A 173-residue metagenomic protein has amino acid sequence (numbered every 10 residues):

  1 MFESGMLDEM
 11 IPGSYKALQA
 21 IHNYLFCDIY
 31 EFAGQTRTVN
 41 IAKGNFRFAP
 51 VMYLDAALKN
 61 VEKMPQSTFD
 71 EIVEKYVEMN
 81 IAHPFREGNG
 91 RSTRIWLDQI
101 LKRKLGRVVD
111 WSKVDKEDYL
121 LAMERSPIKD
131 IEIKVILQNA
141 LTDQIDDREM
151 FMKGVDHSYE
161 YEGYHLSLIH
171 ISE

Functional and structural regions predicted by a protein language model:
M1-S172: FIC/Doc superfamily catalytic core
